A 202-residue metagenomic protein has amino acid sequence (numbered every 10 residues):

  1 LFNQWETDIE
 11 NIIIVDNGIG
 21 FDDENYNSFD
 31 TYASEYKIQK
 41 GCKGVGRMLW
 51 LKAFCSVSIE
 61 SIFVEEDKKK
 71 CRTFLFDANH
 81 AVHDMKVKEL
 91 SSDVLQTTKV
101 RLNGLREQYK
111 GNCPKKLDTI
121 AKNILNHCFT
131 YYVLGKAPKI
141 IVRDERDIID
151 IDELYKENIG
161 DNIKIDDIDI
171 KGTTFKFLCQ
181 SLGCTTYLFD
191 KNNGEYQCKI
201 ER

Functional and structural regions predicted by a protein language model:
L1-I38, H80: Conserved beta-strand-loop-beta-strand hairpin that lines the nucleotide-binding pocket of ATP/GTP-utilizing enzymes
L1-Q4, G41-R47, T174-L178: Short N-terminal helix-initiation segments at or just after the protein's N-terminus
N11, K37-K164: GHKL-type ATPase core
I13-V15, K99-R101, Q197-K199: Ordered hydrophobic segments in well-structured contexts
G18-I19, A33, G104-R106, D144 (+1 more regions): Short, flexible loop/turn elements at secondary-structure junctions
D23-N25, L49-L51, L188: Basic, gly/Ser/Thr/Pro-rich low-complexity segments located predominantly at protein N termini
E24-N27, K115-D118, T173: Generic alpha-helical secondary structure signal
K139-R202: GHKL/Bergerat-fold ATPase module in large chromosome/replication-associated machines
